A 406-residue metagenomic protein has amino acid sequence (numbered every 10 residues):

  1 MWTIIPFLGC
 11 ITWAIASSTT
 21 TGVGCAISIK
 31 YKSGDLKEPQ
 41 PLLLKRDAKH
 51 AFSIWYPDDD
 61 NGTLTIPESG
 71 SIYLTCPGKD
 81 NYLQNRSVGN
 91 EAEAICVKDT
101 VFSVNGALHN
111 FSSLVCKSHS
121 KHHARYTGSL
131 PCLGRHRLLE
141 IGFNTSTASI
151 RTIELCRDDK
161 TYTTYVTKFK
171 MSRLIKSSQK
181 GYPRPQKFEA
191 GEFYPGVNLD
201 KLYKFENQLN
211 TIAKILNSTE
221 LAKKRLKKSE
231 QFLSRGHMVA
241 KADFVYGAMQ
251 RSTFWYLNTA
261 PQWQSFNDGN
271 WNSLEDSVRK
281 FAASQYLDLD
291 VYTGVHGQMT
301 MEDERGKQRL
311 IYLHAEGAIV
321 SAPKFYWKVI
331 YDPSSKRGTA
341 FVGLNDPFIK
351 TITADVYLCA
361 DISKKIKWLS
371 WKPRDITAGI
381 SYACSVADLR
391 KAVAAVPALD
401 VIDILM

Functional and structural regions predicted by a protein language model:
W2-M406: Domain-level detector for secreted/extracellular nuclease and nuclease-toxin modules, and for the ENPP-like C-terminal
